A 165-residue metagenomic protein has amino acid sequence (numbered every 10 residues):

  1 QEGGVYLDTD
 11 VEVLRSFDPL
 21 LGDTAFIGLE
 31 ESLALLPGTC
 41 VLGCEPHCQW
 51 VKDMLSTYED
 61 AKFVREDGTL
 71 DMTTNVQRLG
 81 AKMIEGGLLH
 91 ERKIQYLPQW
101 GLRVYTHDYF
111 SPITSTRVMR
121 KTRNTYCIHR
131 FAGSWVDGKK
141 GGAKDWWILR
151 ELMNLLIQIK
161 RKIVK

Functional and structural regions predicted by a protein language model:
Q1-G4: Small-residue hinge/turn detector
L7-K165: Glycosyltransferase-associated regions of secretory-pathway enzymes, highlighting luminal stem/catalytic domains
